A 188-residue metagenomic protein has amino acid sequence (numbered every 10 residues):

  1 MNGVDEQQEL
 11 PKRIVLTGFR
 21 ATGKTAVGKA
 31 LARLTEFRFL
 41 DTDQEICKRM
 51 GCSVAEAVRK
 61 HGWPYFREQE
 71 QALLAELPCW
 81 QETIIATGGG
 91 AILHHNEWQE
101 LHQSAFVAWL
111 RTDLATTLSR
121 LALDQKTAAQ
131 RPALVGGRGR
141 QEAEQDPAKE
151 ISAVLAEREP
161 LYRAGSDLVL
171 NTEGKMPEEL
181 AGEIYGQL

Functional and structural regions predicted by a protein language model:
N2-L10, A30, L34, S119 (+2 more regions): NTP-dependent small-molecule kinase module
L16: Hydrophobic anchor at the beta1->P-loop junction of P-loop NTPases
F19: P-loop (Walker A) phosphate-binding loop of NTP-binding proteins
T22: ATP-binding Walker
T25: Walker A/P-loop
D41-H102, A133-L134, G139-Q141: ATP-dependent small-molecule kinase phosphotransfer cores that center on conserved nucleotide phosphate-binding segments
G89-A91, D113-A115, K175: Short glycine-rich anion-binding loops that position phosphate/pyrophosphate groups of nucleotides and phosphorylated
Q103-E159: A glycine- and Lys/Arg-enriched "phosphate-lid" helix/loop adjacent to the NTP-binding pocket of small-molecule kinases
